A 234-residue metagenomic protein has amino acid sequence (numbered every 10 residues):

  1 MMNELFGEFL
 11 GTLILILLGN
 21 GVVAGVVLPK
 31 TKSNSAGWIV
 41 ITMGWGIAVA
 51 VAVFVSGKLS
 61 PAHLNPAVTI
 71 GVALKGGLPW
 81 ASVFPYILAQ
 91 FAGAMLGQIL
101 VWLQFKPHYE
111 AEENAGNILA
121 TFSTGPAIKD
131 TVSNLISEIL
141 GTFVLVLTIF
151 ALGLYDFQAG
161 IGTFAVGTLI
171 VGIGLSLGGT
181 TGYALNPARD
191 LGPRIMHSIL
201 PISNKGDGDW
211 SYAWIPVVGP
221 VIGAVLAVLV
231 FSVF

Functional and structural regions predicted by a protein language model:
M1-F234: Membrane-interface helix-loop junctions and terminal tails of multi-pass membrane proteins
